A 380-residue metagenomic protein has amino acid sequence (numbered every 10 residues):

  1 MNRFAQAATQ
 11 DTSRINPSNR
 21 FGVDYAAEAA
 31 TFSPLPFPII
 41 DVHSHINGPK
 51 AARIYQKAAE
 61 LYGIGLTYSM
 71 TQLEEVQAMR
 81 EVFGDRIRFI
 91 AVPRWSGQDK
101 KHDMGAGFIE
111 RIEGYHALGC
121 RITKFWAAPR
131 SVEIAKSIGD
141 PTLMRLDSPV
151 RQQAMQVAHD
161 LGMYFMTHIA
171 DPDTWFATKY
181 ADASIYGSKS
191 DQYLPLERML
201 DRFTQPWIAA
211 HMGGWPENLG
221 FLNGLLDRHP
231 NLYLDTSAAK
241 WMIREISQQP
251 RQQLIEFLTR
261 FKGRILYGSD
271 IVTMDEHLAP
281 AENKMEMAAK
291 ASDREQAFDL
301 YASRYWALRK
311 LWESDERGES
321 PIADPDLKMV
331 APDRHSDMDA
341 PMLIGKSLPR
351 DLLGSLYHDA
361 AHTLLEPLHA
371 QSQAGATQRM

Functional and structural regions predicted by a protein language model:
M1-R86, A106, Q296: An N-terminally biased module of ancient metal coordination in phosphate/nucleic-acid-related enzymes
Q6-A8, V76-E133, Q248-Y267, V272-D275 (+4 more regions): Ligand-binding grooves and catalytic loops that recognize ribose/phosphate and carbohydrate rings, and esterified lipid
T31-S33, Q56-L61, E75-R88, E110-C120 (+4 more regions): Acidic (Asp/Glu)-rich catalytic clusters
I39-S44, L66-S69, I87-V92, T123-F125 (+4 more regions): Hydrophobic faces of well-ordered beta-strands that scaffold small-molecule active sites in alpha/beta enzyme cores
H45-A52, T67-V76, S96-G107, R145 (+3 more regions): Acidic-and-aromatic substrate-binding clefts and catalytic sites of carbohydrate-active enzymes
A52-I54, R80, K101-H102, A177-L200 (+2 more regions): Distinct, well-ordered alpha-helical segments
L73-K189, Y233, A238-K240: Active-site gating/metal-coordination segments in enzymes
P206-I208, M212-M380: H/E-rich (His + Asp/Glu) clusters that bind or coordinate divalent metals
